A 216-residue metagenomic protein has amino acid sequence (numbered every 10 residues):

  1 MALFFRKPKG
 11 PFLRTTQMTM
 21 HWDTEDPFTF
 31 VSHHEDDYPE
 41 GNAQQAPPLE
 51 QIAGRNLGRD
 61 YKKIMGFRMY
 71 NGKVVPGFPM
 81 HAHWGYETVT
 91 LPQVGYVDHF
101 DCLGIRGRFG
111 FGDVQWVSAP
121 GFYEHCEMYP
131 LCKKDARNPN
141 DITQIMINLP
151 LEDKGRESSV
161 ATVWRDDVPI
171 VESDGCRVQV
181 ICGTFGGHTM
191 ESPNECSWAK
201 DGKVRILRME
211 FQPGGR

Functional and structural regions predicted by a protein language model:
A2-L91: N-terminal, Lys/Arg-enriched amphipathic/low-complexity engagement segments that precede the first folded domain
V74-T88, C102-I105, C196, K200 (+1 more regions): A short beta-loop-beta micro-motif enriched in histidine and acidic residues
A82-D98, M146-P150, K203-P213: Short, conserved beta-strand element in jelly-roll/cupin
L91-F111, Y123-C126: A short beta-strand-loop-beta hairpin characteristic of the jelly-roll/cupin
G112, P120, Q212-G214: Tight coil/turn sites that cap or link beta-strands
P120-E152: Ligand-binding loop in jelly-roll beta-barrel domains
D141, N148-R216: Conserved, well-structured core segments that form or line functional sites
